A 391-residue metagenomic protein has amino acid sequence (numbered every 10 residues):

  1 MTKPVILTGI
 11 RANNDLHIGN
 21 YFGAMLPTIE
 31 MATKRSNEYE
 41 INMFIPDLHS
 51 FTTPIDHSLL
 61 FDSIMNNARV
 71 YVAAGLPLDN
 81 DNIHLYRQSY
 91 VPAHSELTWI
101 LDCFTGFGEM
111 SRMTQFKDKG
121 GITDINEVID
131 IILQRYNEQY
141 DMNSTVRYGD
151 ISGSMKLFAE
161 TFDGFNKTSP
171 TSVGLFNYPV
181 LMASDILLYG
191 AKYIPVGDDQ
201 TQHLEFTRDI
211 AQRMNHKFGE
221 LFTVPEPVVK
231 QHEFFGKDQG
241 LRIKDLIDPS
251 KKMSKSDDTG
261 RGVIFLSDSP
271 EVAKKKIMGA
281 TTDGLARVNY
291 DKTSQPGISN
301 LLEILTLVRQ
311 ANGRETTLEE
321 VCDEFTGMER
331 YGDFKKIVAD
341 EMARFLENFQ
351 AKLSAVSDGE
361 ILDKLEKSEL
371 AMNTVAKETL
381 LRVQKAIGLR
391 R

Functional and structural regions predicted by a protein language model:
T2-A183, E341, L346, Q350-A351: N-terminal Rossmann-like or analogous alpha/beta NTP/dinucleotide-binding catalytic cores that position adenine
L7, S172, P195, D258-G260: Short glycine/serine/threonine-biased micro-segments
I10-A12, D47-H49, K192, D257 (+1 more regions): Short, histidine-centered active-site or binding-site loop motifs used for metal coordination, general acid-base
D15, Y90, G106, R112-G121 (+7 more regions): Short capping/connector residues at structural and topological boundaries
L16-G23, E40-D47, D56-S63, R87-H94 (+4 more regions): Structured ligand/cofactor/substrate-binding pocket environments in proteins
T52, L188, K192-P195, L353 (+2 more regions): Short amphipathic alpha-helical segments at helix-loop
T105-R112, L188-P195, T306-E320: Short helix-capping/linker segments at secondary-structure and domain boundaries
Q202, R208-R391: Conserved nucleotide- and phosphate/pyrophosphate-binding catalytic cores in adenylate/nucleotidyl-handling enzymes
